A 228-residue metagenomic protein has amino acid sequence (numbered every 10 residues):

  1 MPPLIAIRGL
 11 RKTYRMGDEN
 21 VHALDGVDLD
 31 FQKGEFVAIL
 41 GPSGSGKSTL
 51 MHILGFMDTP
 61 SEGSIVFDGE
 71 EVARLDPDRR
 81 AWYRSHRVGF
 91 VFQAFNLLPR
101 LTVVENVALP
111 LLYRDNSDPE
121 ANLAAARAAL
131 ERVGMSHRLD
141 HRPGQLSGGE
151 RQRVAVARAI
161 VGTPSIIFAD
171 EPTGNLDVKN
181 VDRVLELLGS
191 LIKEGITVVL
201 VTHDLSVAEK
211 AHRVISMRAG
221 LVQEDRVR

Functional and structural regions predicted by a protein language model:
P3-M217: ABC family nucleotide-binding domain
E120, R226-R228: Short, flexible cytosolic linker that couples an ABC transmembrane/permease module to its adjacent nucleotide-binding
V214-R226: H-loop (His-switch) and adjacent beta-strand-loop-beta switch element of ABC-type ATPase nucleotide-binding domains
